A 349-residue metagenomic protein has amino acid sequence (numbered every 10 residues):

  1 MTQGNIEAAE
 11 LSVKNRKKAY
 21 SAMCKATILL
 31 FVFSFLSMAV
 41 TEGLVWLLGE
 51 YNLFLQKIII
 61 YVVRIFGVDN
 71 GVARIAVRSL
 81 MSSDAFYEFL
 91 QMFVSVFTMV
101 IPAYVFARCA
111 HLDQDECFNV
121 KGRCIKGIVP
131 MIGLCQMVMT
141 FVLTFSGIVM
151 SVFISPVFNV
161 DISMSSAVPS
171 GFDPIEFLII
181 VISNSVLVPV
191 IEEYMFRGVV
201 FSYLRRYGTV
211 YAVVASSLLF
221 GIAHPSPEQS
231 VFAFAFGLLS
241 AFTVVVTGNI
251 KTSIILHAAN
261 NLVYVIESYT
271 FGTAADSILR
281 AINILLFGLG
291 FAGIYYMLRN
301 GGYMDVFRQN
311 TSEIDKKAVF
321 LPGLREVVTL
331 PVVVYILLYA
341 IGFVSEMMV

Functional and structural regions predicted by a protein language model:
N5-E10, D84-M137, V152-F158, F291-I314: Membrane-helix interface linkers and caps
N5-M92, L187, E192-M195, I222 (+3 more regions): Transmembrane alpha-helical insertion/packing segments
I6-F35, L112-S146, Q309-I336: Interfacial transmembrane-helix boundary/kink motif in multi-pass membrane proteins
K18-L30, D84-V96, G127-I132, E176-V181 (+5 more regions): Residue-level signature of transmembrane alpha-helical entry/exit and packing/kink sites in multi-pass membrane
F31-A39, V96-V105, M139-I148, I284-G301 (+1 more regions): Hydrophobic core of alpha-helical transmembrane segments in multi-pass integral membrane proteins
L36-L48, N52, T98-F106, V138 (+8 more regions): Alpha-helical membrane-inserting segments
L47-Y87, D115-V188, A340, V344-V349: Juxtamembrane helix-loop-helix connectors linking adjacent transmembrane helices in multi-pass membrane enzymes
I175-V349: Transmembrane helix-loop-helix hairpins at the membrane interface of multi-pass integral membrane proteins
